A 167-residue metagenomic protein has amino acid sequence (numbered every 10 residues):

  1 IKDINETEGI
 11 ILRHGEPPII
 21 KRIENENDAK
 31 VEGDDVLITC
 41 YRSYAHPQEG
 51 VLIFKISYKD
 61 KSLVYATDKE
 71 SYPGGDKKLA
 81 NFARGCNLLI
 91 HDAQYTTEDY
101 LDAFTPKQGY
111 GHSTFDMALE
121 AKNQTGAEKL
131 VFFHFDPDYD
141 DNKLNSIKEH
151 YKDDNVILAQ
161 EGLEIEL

Functional and structural regions predicted by a protein language model:
I1-V64, E70-G74, L79-A80, D141-L167: Binuclear metal-dependent hydrolase catalytic cores
S62, E70-G162: Cap/insert and terminal regions of metallo-dependent hydrolase folds
